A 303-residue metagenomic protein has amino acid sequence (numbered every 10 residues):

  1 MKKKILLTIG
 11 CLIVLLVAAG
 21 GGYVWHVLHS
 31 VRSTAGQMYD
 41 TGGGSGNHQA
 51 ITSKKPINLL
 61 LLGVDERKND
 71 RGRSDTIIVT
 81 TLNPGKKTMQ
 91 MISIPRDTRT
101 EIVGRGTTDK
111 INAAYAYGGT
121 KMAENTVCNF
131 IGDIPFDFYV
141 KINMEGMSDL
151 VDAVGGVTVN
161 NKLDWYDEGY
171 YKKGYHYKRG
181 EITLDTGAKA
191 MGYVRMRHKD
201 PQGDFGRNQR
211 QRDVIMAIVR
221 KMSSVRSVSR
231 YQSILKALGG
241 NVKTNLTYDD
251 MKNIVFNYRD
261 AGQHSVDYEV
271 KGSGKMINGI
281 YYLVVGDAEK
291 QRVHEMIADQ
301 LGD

Functional and structural regions predicted by a protein language model:
K2, G10-C11, A19-D303: Non-catalytic, solvent-exposed segments at the cell envelope interface
